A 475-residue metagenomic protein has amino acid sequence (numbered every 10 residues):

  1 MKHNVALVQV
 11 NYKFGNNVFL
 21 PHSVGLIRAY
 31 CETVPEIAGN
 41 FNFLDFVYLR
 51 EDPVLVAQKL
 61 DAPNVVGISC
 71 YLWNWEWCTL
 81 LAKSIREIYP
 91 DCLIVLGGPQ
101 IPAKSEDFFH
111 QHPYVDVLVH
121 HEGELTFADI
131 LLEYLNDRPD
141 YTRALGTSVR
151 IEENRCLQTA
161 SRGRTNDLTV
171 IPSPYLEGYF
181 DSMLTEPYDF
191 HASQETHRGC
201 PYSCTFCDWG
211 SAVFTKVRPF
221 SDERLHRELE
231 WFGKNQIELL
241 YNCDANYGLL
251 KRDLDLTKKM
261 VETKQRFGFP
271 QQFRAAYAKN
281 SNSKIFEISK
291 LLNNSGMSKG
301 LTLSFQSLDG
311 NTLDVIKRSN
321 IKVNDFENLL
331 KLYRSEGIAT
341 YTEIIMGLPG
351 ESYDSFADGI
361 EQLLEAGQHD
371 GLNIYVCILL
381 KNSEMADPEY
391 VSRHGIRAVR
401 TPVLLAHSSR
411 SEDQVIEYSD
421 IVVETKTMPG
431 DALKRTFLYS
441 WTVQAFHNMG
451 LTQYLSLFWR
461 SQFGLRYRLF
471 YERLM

Functional and structural regions predicted by a protein language model:
M1-V5, Y12-K13, A144, V149-S193: N-terminal [4Fe-4S]-dependent radical SAM core
M1-V8, N16-N17, L26, E36-N40 (+2 more regions): Radical SAM enzyme core and accessory elements
N4, Y30, A38-R164: Glycine-rich beta-alpha loop elements in corrinoid/cobalamin-binding modules across cobalamin-dependent enzymes
Y12-H22, C70-W75: A short, glycine/small-residue-rich beta-strand->loop->alpha-helix junction that serves as a flexible
P21-E32: Short catalytic helix/loop segments, enriched in acidic residues and glycine and frequently bearing histidine
I27, V56, W77, L81 (+6 more regions): A general structural detector for well-ordered alpha-helical segments in enzyme core domains, enriched
V65, L93, H226-C243, G268 (+4 more regions): Conserved C-terminal portion of the radical SAM core fold that forms the substrate/S-adenosylmethionine-binding
T169-S335, M346: Radical SAM [4Fe-4S] cluster-binding motif and immediate context
